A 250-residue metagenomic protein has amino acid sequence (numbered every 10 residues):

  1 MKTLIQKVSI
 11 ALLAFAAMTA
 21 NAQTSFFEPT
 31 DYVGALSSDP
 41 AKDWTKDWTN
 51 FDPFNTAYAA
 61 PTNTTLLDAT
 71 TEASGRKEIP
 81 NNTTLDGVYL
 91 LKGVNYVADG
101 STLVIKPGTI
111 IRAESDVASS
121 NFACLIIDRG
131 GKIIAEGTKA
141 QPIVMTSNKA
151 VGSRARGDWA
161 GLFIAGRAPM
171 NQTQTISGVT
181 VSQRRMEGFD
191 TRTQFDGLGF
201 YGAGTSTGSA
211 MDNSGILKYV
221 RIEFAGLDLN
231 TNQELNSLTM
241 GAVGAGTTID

Functional and structural regions predicted by a protein language model:
M1-S25: Bacterial Sec-dependent N-terminal signal peptides
Q23-D250: Beta-strand/loop edge motif enriched in small/polar residues
